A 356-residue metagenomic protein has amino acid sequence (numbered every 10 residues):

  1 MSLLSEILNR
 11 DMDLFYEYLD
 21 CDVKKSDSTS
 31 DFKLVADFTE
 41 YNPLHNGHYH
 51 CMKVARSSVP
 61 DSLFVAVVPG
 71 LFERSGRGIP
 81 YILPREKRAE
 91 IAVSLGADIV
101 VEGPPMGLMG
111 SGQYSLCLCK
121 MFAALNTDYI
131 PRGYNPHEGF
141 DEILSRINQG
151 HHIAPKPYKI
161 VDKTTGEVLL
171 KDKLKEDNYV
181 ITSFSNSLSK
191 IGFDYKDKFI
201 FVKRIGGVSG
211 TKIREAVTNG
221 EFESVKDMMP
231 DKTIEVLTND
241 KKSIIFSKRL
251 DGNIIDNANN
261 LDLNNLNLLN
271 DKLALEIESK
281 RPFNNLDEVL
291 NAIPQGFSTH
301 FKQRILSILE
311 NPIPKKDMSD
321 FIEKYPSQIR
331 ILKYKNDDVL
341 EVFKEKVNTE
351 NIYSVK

Functional and structural regions predicted by a protein language model:
S2-F32, G78-I79, L95-K356: Active-site cores that bind ATP or allylic diphosphates and position pyrophosphate for catalysis
D20-P84: N-terminal catalytic cores of NTP/NDP-binding nucleotidyl/phosphoryl-transfer enzymes
N46-Y49, E86, Y179, G207: Conserved structured core elements
M52-K53, A89, C119: Generic structural signal for well-ordered alpha-helices, preferentially at hydrophobic/aromatic core positions
S57, E90, E215: Replace "anionic and nucleotidyl ligands
R85-A97: Short, structured active-site "lid" loops
